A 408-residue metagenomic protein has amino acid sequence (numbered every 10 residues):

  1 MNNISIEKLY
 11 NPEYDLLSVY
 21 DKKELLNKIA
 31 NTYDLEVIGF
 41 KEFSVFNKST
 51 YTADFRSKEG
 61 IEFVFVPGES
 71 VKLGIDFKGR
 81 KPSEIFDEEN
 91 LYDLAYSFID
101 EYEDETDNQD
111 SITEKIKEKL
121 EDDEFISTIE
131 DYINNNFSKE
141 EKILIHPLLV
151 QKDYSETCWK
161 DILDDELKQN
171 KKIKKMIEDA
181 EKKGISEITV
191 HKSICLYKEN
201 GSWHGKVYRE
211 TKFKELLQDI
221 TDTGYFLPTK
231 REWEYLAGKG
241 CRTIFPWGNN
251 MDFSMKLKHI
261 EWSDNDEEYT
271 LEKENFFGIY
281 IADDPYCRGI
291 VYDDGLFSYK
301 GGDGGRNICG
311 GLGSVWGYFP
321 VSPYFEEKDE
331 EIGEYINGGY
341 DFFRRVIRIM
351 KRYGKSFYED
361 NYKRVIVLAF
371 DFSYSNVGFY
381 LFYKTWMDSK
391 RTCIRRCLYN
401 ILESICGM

Functional and structural regions predicted by a protein language model:
M1-Y225, G333-Y362, I366, G378-Y383 (+1 more regions): Extended beta-strand/loop cores of jelly-roll/beta-sandwich
N2-K8, W262, F276, Y280-Y362: C-terminal, surface-exposed recognition/capping segments
D15-V19, F372, M387, R391-I394: Intrinsic-disorder-associated interaction segments
V66, I194-G311: Functional-site microenvironments in short loops/helix caps that host divalent-cation chemistry
L73, K78, T157, E234-Y235 (+3 more regions): A broad, structure-centric signal for solvent-exposed, well-ordered loop/edge residues that line or flank functional
D360, D371-Y374, Y380-Y383, D388 (+1 more regions): Intrinsic-disorder-associated, low-complexity terminal segments enriched in Asp/Asn/His/Tyr and depleted of Lys/Arg
K363, L402-E403: Arg/Gly-rich low-complexity intrinsically disordered repeat tracts
